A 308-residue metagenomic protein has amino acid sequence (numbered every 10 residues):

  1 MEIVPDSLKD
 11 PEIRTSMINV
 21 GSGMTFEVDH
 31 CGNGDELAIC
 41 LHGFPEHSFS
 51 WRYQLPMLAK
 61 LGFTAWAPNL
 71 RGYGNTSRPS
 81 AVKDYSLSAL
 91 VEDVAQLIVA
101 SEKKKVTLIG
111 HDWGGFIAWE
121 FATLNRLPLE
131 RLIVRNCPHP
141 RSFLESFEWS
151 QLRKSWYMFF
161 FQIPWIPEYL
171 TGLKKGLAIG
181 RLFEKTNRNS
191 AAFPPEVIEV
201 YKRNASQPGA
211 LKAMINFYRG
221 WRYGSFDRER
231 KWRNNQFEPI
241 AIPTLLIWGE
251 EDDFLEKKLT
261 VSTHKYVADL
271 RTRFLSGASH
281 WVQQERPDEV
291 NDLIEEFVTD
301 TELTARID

Functional and structural regions predicted by a protein language model:
E2-M17, M24-F26, L37, W66 (+5 more regions): Flexible "cap/lid" subdomain of the alpha/beta-hydrolase fold that forms the substrate-access gate
N19, D29-H30: Well-ordered beta-strand positions
C31, I247, L275-G277, D308: Conserved beta-strand termini and adjacent loop/short-helix elements that scaffold enzyme active sites in alpha/beta
C31-S77: Conserved HGGG/HGGXW glycine-rich cap/lid loop of the alpha/beta-hydrolase fold
H47-S48, F116, A278-S279: A short, glycine- and basic residue-enriched loop/turn that sits immediately adjacent to a domain's principal
A278-P287, N291: Catalytic histidine-centered segment of alpha/beta-hydrolase-like enzymes
E302-D308: A short, highly charged, low-complexity intrinsically disordered segment
